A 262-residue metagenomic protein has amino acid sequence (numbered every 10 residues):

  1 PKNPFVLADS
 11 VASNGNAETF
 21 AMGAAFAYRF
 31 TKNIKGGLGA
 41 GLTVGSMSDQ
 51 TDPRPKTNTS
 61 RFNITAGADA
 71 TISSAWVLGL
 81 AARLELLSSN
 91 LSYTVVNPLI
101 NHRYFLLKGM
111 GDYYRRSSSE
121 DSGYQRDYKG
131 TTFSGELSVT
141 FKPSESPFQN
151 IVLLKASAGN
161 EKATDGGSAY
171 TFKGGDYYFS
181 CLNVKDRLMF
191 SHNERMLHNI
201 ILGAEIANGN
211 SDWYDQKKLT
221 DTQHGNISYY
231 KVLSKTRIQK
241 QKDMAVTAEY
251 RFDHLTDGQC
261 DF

Functional and structural regions predicted by a protein language model:
P1, L38-V44, L80-L86, V152-A158 (+4 more regions): Transmembrane beta-barrel strands of outer-membrane/channel proteins
P1, M47-P55, L91-N97, K162-T171 (+2 more regions): Outer-membrane beta-barrel translocator domains and adjoining extracellular loop/strand segments of Gram-negative
K2-A8, P98-S117, T220-Y230: Surface-exposed loop/turn segments flanking beta-strands in extracellular/periplasmic regions
L7-A12, S48-R54, D121-Q125, T164-D176 (+1 more regions): Extracellular loop and loop/strand-boundary signature of outer-membrane beta-barrel proteins
N16-M22, K56-F62, K129-G135, A158 (+3 more regions): Residues that define the transmembrane beta-barrel architecture of outer-membrane proteins
M22-Y28, I64-A70, L84, G135-F141 (+4 more regions): Residues on the lipid-exposed face of transmembrane beta-strands in outer-membrane beta-barrel proteins
A27-Q50, T59-T65, L153-S168, T247-L255: Surface-exposed extracellular loop regions of Gram-negative outer-membrane beta-barrel proteins
T31-N33, T71-A75, K142-S146, S191-L197 (+1 more regions): Outer-membrane beta-barrel channels and translocator barrels
